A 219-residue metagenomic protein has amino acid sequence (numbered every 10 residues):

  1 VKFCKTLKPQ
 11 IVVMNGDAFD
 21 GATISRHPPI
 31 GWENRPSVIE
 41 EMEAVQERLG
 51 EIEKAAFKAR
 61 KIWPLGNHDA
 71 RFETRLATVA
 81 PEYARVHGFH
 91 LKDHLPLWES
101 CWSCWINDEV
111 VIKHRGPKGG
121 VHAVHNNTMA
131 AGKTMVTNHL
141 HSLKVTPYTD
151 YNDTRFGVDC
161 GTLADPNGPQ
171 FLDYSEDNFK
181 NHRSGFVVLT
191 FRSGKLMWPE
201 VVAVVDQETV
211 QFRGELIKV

Functional and structural regions predicted by a protein language model:
V1-H94: Core catalytic region of metal-dependent phosphoesterases/phosphodiesterases, especially metallo-beta-lactamase-like
T6, V201-K218: Polar, enzyme-active/binding microenvironments
M14, W105-I106, F191, V204: Generic beta-strand structural signal
S25-R26, D177-F179, Q211-R213, K218: Long, hydrophilic "mature protein body" segments
E33-P36, I106-V111: Short, basic, glycine/proline-bearing loop/turn elements
R60-N67, S100-W102, E200-V204: Acidic carboxylate-rich catalytic motifs and surrounding loops in phosphoryl-/glycosyl-chemistry enzymes
L91-D108: Short acidic low-complexity segments
E109-E200, E208: Conserved beta-sheet core of the metallophosphoesterase superfamily
